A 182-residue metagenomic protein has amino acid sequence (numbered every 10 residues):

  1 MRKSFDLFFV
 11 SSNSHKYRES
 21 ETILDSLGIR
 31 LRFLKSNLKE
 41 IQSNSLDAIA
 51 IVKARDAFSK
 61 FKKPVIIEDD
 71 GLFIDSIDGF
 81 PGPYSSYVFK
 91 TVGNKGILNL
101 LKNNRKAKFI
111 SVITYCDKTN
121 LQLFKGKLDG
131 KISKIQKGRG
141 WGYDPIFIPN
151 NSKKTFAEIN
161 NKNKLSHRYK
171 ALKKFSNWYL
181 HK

Functional and structural regions predicted by a protein language model:
R2-F8, H15-K182: Anionic-ligand binding patches
